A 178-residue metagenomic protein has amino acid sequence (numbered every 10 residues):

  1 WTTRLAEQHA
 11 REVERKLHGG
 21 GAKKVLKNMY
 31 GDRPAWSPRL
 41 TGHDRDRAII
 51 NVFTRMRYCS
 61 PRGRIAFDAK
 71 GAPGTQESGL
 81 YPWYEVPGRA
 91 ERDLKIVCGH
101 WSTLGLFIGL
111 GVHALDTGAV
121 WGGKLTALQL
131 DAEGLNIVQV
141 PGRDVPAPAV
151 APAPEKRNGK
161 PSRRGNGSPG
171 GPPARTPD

Functional and structural regions predicted by a protein language model:
W1-D178: Feature recognizes metal-dependent phosphohydrolase scaffolds
